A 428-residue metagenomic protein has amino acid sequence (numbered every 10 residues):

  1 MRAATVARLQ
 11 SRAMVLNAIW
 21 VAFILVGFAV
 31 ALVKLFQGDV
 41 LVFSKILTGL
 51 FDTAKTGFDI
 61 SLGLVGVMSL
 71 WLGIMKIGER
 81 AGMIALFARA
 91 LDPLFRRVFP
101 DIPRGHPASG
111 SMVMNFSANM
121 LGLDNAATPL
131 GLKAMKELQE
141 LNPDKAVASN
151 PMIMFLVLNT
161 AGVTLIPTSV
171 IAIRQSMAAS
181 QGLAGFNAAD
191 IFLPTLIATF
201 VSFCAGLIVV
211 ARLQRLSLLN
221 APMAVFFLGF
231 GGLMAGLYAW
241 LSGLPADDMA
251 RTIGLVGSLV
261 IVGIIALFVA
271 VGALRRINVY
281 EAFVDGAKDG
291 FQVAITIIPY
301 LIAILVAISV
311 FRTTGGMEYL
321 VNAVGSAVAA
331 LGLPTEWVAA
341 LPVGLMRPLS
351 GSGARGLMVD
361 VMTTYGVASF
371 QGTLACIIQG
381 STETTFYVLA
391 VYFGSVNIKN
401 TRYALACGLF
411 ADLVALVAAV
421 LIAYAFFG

Functional and structural regions predicted by a protein language model:
R2-Q10, F203, L207-N278, D285: Long, contiguous bundles of hydrophobic transmembrane helices that form the permeation core of multi-pass
S11-L16, F51-I60, A184-P194, S217-M223 (+2 more regions): Interfacial loop-to-helix junctions that mark the boundaries of transmembrane helices in multi-pass membrane
I19, F23, S44, A81 (+12 more regions): Alpha-helical transmembrane segments of multi-pass membrane proteins, especially transporters and channels
V21-K45, W71-G82, G232-G243, V262-V279 (+1 more regions): Structural signal for alpha-helical transmembrane segments and their membrane-water exit/capping regions in multi-pass
V40-G49, A54, A179-A184, L241-R251 (+3 more regions): Membrane-interface helix termini and inter-helical loops of multi-pass transporters
F43-E140, R275-T364: Membrane-embedded alpha-helical segments and adjacent helix-loop junctions characteristic of multi-pass solute
E137-M234, A368-Q379, T385-G428: Membrane-core helix-loop-helix motifs of multi-pass transport proteins
